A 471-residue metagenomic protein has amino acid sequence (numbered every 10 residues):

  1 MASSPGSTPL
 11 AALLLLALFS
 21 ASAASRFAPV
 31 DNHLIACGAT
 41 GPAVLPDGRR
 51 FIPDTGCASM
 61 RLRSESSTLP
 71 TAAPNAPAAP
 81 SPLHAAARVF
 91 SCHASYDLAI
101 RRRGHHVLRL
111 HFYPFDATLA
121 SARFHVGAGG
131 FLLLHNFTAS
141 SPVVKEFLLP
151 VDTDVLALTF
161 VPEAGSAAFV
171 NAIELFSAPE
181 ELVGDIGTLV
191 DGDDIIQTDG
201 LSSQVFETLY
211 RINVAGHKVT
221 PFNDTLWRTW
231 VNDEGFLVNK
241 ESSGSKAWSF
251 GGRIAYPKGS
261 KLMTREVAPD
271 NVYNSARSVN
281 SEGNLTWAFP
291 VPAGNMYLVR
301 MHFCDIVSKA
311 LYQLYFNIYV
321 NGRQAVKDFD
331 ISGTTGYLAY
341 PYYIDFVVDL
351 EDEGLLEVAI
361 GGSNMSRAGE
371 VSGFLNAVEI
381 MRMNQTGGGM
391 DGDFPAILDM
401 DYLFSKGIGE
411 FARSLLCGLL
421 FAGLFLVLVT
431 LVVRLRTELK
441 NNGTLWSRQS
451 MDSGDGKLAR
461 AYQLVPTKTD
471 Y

Functional and structural regions predicted by a protein language model:
A2-Y471: Compositionally biased, intrinsically disordered or flexible polar/acidic segments
